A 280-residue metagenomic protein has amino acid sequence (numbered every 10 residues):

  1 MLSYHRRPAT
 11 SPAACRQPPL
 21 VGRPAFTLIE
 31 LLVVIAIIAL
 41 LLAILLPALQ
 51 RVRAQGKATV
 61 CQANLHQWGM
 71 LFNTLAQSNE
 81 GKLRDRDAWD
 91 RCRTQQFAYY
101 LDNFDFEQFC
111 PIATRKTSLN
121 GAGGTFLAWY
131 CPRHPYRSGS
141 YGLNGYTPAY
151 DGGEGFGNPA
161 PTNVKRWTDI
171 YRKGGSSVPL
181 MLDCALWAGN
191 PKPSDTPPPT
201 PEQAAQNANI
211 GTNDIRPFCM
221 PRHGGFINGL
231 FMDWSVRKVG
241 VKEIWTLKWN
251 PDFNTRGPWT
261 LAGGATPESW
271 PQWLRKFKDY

Functional and structural regions predicted by a protein language model:
M1-L28: N-terminal leader/signal peptides at the extreme start of proteins
R7-P12, P19, V34-I37, L46 (+4 more regions): N-terminal cationic amphipathic segment used for targeting or macromolecule association
P8-A9, P18, R53-Q55, T168 (+2 more regions): Small/flexible residues
V21, A39, A58, G224: Short, flexible active-site loop motifs that bind/organize anionic cofactors or intermediates
G22-R53: N-terminal single-pass transmembrane signal-anchor helix
I44, R53-N64: Juxtamembrane interface helices immediately C-terminal to a transmembrane segment
T59-Y280: Short, well-structured segments within or immediately adjacent to enzyme catalytic domains that line ligand-binding
